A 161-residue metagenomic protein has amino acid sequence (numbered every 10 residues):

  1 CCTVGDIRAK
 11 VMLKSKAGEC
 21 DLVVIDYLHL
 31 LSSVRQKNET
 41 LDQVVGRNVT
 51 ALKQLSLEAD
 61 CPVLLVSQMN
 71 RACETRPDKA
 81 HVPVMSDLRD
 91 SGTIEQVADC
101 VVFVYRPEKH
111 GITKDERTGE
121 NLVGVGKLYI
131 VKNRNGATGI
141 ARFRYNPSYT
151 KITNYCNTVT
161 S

Functional and structural regions predicted by a protein language model:
C2-V23, Q36-E39, R47-A59, R71-S161: C-terminal regions of RecA-like/P-loop NTPase motor modules
Y27: Walker B catalytic acidic pair
L31-S32: Catalytic P-loop NTPase motifs of RecA-like helicase/translocase cores
D42: Donor nucleotide-sugar recognition loop
C61, V66-Q68: Conserved H-loop
